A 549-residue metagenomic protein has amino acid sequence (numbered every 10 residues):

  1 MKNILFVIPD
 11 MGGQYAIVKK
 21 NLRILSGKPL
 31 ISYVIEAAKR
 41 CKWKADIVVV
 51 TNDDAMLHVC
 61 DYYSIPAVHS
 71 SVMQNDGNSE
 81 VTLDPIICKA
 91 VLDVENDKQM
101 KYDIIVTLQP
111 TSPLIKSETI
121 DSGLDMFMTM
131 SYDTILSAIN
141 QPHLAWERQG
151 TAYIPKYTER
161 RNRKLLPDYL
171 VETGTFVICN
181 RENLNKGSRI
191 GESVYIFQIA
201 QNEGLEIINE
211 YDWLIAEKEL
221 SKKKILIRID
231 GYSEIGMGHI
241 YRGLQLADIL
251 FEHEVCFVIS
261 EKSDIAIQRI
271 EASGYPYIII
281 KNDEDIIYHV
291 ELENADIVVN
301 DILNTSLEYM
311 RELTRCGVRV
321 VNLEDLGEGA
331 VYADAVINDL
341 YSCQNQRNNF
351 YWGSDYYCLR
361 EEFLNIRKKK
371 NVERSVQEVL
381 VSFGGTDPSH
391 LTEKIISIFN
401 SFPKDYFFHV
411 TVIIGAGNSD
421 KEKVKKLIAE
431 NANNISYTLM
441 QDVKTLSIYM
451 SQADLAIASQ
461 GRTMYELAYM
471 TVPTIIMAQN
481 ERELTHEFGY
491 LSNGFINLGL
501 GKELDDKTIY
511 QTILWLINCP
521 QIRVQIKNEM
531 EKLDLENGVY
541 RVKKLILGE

Functional and structural regions predicted by a protein language model:
M1-V18: N-terminal nucleotide-binding beta1-loop-alpha1 segment
V48, D54-V106, L114-S122, K281-E293 (+1 more regions): Short phosphate-binding loop-to-helix
P85-A90, S112-A200: Conserved core of the sugar-phosphate nucleotidyltransferase
I190-I208, D212-I215, A333-H390, K421-E422: A nucleotide-sugar donor-handling region in carbohydrate enzymes
N209, L535-E549: C-terminal alpha-helical cap of glycosyltransferases
S263-D264, R374-Q452: Donor-nucleotide binding loops and adjacent catalytic segments primarily of GT-B fold Leloir glycosyltransferases
S451-R462: Acidic donor-binding loop of glycosyltransferase active sites
W515, I522-E536: A short, well-ordered alpha-helix in the C-terminal region of glycosyltransferases
